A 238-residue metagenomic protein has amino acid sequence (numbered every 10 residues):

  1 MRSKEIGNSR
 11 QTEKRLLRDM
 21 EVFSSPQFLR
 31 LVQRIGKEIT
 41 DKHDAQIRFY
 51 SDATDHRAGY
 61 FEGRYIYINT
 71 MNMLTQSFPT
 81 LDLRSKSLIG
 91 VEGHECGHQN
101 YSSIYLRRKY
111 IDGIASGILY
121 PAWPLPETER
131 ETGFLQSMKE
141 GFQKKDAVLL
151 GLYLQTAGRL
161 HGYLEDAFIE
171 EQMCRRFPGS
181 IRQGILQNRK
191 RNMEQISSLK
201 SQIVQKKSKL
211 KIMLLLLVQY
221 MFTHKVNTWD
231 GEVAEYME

Functional and structural regions predicted by a protein language model:
M1-V204, V218-M221: Basic/hydrophobic alpha-helical interface regions
T80, L214, Y236-M237: Mature, Sec-exported extracytoplasmic domains of Gram-positive
Q205-L210: Loop-to-transmembrane boundary segments
K211-L217: Amphipathic alpha-helical elements of HEAT/ARM-like alpha-solenoid repeat scaffolds that form extended
Y220-E238: Negatively charged
